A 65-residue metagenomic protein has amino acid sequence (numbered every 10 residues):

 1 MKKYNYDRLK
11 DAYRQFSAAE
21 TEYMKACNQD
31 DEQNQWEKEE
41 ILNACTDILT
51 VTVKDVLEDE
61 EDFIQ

Functional and structural regions predicted by a protein language model:
M1-N28: N-terminal acidic leader/helix
A18-Q65: Short, charge-rich amphipathic interface segments used for partner binding and complex assembly
